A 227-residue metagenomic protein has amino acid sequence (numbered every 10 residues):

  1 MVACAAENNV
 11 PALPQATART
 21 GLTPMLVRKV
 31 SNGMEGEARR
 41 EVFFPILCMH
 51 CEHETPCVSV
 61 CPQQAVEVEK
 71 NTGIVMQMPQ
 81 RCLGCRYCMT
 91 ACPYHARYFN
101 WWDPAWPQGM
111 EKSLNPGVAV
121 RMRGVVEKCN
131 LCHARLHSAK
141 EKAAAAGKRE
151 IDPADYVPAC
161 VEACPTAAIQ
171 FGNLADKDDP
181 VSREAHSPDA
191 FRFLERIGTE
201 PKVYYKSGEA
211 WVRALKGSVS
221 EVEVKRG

Functional and structural regions predicted by a protein language model:
M1-G227: Non-ligating segments of multi-cofactor redox enzymes
